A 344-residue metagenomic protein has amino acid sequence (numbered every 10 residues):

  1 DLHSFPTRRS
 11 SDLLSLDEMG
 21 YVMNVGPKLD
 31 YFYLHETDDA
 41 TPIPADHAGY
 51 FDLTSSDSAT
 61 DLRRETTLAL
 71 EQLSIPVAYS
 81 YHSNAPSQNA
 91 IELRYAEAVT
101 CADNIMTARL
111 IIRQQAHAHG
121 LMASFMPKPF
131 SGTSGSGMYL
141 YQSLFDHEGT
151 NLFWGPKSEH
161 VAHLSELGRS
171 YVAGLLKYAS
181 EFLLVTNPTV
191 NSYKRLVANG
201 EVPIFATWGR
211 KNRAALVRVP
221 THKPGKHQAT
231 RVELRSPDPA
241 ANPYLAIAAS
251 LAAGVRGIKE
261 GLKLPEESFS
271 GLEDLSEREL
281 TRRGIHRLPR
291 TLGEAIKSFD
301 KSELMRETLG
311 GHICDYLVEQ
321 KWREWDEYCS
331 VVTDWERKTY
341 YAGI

Functional and structural regions predicted by a protein language model:
L2, P27-L29, Y79-S80, M122-F130: A short glycine-rich, hydrophobically flanked beta-strand micro-motif that places a catalytic Asp/Glu for divalent metal
L2-S10: Short, small-residue-biased leader/transition segments that mark boundaries at the very start of proteins
R8, N24-T54, Q72-A96: Residues forming anionic-ligand binding surfaces in small-molecule and nucleic-acid pockets of primarily soluble enzymes
D12-L16, L62-H82, I105-A116, G168: Structured alpha-helical segments in the cores of large, soluble enzyme domains
E18-N24, L68-I75, T100-C101, I111-S124 (+2 more regions): Secondary-structure boundary elements
Y33-L34, P86-E92, P127-L140, V190-F205: Beta-rich nucleic-acid/ligand-interaction surfaces
D46-L70, A98-R109, H147-G155: Acidic, His- and aromatic-enriched active-site or binding-groove loops in soluble protein domains that engage sugars
T107, I111-Q114, L121-M122, F145-I344: Catalytic-core signal marking the mid-to-C-terminal active-site face
